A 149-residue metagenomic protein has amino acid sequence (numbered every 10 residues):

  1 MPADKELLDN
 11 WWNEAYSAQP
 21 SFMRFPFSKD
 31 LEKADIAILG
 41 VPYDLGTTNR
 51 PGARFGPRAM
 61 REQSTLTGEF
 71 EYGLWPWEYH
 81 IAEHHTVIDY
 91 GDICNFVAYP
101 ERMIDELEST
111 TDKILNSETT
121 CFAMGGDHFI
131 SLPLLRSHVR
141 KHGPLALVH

Functional and structural regions predicted by a protein language model:
M1-A146: Metal-dependent C-N hydrolase catalytic cores
